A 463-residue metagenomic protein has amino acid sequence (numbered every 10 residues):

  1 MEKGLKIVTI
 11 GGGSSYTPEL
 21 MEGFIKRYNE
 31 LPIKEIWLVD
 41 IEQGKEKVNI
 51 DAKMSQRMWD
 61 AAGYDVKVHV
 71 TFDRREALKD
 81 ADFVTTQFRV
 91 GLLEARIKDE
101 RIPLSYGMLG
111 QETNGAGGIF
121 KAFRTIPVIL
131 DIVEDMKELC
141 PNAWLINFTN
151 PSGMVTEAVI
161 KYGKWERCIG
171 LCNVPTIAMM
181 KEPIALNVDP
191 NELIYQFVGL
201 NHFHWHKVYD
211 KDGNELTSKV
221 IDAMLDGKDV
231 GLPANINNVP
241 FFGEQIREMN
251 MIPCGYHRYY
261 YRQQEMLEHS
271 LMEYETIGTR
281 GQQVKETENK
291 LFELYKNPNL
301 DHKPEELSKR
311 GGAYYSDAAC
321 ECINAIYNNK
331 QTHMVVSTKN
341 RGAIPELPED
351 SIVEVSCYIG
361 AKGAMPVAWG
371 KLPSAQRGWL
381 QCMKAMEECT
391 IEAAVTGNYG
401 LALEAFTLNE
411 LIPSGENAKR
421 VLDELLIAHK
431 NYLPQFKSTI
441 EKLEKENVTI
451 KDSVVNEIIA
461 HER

Functional and structural regions predicted by a protein language model:
K6-V39: N-terminal Rossmann-like dinucleotide-binding module
P18, W144-G213: Rossmann-fold dinucleotide-binding core
K26-G63: Glycine-rich phosphate-binding loop and adjoining beta1-alpha1-beta2 segment of Rossmann-like nucleotide-binding folds
K26-N29, Q56-D60, E138, E157-C168 (+2 more regions): Short, surface-exposed basic-aromatic patches at helix termini and helix-loop junctions that form
K67-D80: Short acidic low-complexity segments
K79, T85-T86, N147: Redox-cofactor binding/interface segments in oxidoreductases and associated redox assembly factors
V90, E94-Y162: Rossmann-fold NAD(P)-binding glycine/threonine-rich loop
N187-R463: Long, compositionally biased stretches enriched for glycine and/or charged residues
